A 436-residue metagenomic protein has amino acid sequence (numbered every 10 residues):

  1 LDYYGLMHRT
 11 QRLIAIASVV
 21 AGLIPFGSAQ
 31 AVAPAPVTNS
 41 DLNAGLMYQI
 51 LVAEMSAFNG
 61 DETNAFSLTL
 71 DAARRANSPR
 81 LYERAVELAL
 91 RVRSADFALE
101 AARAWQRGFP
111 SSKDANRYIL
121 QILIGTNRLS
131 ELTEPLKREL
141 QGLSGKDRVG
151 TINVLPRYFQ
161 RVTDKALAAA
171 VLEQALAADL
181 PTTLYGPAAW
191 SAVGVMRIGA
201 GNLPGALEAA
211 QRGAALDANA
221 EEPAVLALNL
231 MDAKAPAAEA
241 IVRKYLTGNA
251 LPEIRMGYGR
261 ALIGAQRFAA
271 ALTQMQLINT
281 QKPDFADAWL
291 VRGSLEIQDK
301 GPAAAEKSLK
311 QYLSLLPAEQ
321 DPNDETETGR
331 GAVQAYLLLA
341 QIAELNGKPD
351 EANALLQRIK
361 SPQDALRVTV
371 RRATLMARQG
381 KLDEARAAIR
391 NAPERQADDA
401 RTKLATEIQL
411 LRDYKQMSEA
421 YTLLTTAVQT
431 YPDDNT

Functional and structural regions predicted by a protein language model:
L1-M7, N323-D324: Short, intrinsically disordered or compositionally biased N-terminal tails of bacterial proteins
Y4-M7, F26, G45: A composition/secondary-structure signal for short, hydrophobic, low-basic-content segments with alpha-helix propensity
G5-A17: Bacterial N-terminal signal peptides that target proteins for export
A15-P25: Bacterial N-terminal signal peptides
F26-S28, D433: Intrinsically disordered low-complexity regions specifically enriched for long asparagine
A29-P34: Boundary at the C-terminal end of the N-terminal hydrophobic targeting segment
V37-F58, S67-T436: Alpha-solenoid helical repeat scaffolds
E62: ATP phosphate-binding glycine-rich loop
